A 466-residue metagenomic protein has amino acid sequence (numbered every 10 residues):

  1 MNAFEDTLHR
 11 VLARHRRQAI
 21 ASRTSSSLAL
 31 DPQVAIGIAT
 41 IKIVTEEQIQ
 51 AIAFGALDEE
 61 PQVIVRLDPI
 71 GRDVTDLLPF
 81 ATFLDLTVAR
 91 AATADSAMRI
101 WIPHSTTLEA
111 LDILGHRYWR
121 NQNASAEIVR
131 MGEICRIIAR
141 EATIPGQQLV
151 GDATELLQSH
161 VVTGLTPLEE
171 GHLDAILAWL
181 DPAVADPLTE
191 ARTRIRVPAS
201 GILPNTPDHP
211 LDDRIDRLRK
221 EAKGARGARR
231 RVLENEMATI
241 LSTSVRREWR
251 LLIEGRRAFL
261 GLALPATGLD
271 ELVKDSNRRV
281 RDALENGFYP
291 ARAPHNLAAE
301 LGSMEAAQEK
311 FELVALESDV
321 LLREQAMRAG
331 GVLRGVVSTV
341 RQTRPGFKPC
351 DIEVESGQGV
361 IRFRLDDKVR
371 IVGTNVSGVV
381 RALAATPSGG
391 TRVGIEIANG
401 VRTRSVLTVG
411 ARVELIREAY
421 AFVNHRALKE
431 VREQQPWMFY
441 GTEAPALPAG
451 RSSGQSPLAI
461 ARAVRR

Functional and structural regions predicted by a protein language model:
M1-R99, T106-L111, H116-A153, Q158-H160 (+3 more regions): Long, charged/polar, low-complexity intrinsically disordered N-terminal extensions that precede catalytic
T7, V11, A225-F363: Accessory interdomain/linker segments of ATP-dependent helicases and helicase-like nucleic-acid enzymes that mediate
Q18-A21, L316-E317, T374-V376: Short amphipathic alpha-helical surface micro-motifs
A51-G55, E60-V63, T75-L86, R328-G400: Secondary-structure-rich domain cores
R117, P265, A382-A384: Flexible domain-boundary/linker segments
L165-V232, E236-S242, R246-L264: Long, charge-rich alpha-helical interaction segments
L365, R370-V372, V376-R466: C-terminal effector modules of nucleic-acid-centric enzymes and ribosome-associated factors
